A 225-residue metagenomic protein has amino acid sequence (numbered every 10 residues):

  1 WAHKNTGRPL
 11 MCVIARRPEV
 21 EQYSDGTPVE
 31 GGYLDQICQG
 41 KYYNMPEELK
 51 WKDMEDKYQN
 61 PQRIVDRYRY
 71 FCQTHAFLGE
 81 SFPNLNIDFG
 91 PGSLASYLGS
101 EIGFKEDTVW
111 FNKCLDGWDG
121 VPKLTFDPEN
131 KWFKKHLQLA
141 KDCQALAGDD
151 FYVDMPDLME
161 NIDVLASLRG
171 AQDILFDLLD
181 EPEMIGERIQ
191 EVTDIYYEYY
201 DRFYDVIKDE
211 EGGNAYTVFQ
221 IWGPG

Functional and structural regions predicted by a protein language model:
W1-M54, F71, L78-I87, L94-D107 (+1 more regions): Active-site loop segments of alpha/beta catalytic cores
N60-P61: Outer-membrane beta-barrel proteins
I64-F71: Short, acidic/polar
D107-C114: Short acidic, low-complexity segments enriched in Ser/Thr/Gly/Pro
C114-P122: Residues forming anionic-ligand binding surfaces in small-molecule and nucleic-acid pockets of primarily soluble enzymes
